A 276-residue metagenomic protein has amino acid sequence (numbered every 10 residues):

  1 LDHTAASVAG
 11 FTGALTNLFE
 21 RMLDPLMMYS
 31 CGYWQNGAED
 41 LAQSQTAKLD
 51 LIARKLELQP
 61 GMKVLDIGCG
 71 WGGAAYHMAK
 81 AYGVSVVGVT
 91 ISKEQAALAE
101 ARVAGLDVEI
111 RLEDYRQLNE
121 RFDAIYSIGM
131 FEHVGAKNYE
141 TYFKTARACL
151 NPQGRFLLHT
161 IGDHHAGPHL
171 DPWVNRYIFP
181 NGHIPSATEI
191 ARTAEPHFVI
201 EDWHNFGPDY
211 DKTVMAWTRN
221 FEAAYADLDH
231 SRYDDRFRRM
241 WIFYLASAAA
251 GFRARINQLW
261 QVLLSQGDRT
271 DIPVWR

Functional and structural regions predicted by a protein language model:
L1-M22: N-terminal auxiliary segments of SAM/dcSAM-dependent transferases
G61-G68: Conserved class I S-adenosyl-L-methionine
W71-Y82: Conserved SAM-binding loop of SAM-dependent methyltransferases across substrates and taxa, primarily the Class I
G105-Y115: Conserved SAM-binding strand-loop segment of SAM-dependent methyltransferases
R116-I125: A short acidic, Gly/Pro-enriched loop at the edge of an enzyme's catalytic core that lines a small-molecule cofactor
E140-P152: A short glycine-rich, Lys/Arg-flanked "PGG" loop and its adjoining helix->strand segment in the class I
Q153-T160: Conserved beta-strand signature within the Rossmann-like core of class I S-adenosyl-L-methionine
I161-Q261, S265-I272: Substrate-binding/catalytic lobe of Class I Rossmann-like enzymes that use SAM or dcSAM, i.e., the mid-to-C-terminal
